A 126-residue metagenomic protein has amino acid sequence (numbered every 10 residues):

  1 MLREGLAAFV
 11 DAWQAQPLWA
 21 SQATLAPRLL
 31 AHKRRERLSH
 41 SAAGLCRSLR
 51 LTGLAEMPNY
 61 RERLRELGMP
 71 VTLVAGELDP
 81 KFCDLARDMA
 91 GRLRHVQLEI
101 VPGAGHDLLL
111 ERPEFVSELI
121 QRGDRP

Functional and structural regions predicted by a protein language model:
M1-R35: Helix-rich cap/lid subdomain of alpha/beta-hydrolase
L25, Y60, L85, V96 (+1 more regions): Residues at alpha-helix caps and immediate loop-helix transition turns in enzyme cores, especially N- and C-cap
R35-G91: Conserved serine/cysteine hydrolase catalytic core
A90-D107: Catalytic histidine neighborhood in serine/cysteine hydrolases with alpha/beta-hydrolase-type architecture
A104-P113, S117: Catalytic histidine-centered segment of alpha/beta-hydrolase-like enzymes
E118-P126: C-terminal alpha-helix
